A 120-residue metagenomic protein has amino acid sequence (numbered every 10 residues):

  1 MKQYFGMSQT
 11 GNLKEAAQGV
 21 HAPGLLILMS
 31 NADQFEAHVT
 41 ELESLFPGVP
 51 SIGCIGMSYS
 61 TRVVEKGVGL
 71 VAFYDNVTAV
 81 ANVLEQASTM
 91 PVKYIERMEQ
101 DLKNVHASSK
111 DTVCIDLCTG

Functional and structural regions predicted by a protein language model:
M1-G120: Cofactor- and metal-binding active-site motifs of prokaryotic enzymes that mediate redox/radical or nucleophilic
